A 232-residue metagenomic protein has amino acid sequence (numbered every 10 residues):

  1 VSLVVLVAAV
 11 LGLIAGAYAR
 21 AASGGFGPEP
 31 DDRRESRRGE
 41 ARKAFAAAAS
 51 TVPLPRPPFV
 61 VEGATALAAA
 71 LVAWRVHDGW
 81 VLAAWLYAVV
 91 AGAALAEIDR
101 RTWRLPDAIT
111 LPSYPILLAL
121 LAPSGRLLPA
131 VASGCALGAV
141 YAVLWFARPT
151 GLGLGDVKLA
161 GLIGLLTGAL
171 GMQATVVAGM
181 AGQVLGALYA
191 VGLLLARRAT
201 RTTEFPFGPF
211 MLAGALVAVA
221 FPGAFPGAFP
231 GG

Functional and structural regions predicted by a protein language model:
V1-G232: A membrane-topology feature that recognizes alpha-helical transmembrane segments and their immediate juxtamembrane
